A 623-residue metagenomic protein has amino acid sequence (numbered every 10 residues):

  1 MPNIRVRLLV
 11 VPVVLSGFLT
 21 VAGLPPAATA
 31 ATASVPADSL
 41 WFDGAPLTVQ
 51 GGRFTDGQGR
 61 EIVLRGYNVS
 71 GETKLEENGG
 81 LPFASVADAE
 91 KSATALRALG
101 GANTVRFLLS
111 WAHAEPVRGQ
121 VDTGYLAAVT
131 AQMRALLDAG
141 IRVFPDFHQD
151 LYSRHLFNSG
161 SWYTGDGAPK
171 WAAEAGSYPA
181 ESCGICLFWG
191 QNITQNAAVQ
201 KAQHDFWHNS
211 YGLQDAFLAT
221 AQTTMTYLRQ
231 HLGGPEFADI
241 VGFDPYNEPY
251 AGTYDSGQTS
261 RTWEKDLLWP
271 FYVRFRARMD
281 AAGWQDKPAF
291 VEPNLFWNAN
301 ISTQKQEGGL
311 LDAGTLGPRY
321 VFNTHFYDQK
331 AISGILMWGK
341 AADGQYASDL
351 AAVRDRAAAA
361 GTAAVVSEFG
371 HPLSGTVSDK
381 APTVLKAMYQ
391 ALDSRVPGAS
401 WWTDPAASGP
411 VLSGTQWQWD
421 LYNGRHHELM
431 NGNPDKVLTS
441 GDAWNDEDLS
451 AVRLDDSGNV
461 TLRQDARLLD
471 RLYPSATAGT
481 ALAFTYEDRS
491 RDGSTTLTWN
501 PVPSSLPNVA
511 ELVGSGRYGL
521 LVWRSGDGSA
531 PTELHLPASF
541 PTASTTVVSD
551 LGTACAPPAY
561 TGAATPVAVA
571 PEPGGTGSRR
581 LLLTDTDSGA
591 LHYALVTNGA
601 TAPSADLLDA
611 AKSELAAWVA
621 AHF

Functional and structural regions predicted by a protein language model:
M1-A30: Secretory targeting and sorting signals
A27-S34, F623: Low-complexity, acidic Ser/Thr/Pro-rich repeat tracts that form intrinsically disordered stalk/linker regions of very
A31-A45: N-terminal low-complexity, Pro/Thr/Ser-rich intrinsically disordered segments that act as propeptides or flexible
F42-T55, E61-L64, V69-W297, K305: Active-site mouth of glycoside hydrolases
L81-A87, A114-E115, D122-T123, A251 (+5 more regions): Acidic-and-aromatic substrate-binding clefts and catalytic sites of carbohydrate-active enzymes
S92, T253-T376, D393-V396, P405-L412: Glycoside hydrolase catalytic-domain groove-lining segments
L310-L316, N323, T376-T546, E572-F623: Aromatic-rich peripheral "rim/lid" segments of glycoside hydrolase catalytic domains that contact and position glycan
A543-G552, P558-G562: Change to "...patches in solvent-exposed regions of secreted, membrane-anchored, or virion-exposed structural
